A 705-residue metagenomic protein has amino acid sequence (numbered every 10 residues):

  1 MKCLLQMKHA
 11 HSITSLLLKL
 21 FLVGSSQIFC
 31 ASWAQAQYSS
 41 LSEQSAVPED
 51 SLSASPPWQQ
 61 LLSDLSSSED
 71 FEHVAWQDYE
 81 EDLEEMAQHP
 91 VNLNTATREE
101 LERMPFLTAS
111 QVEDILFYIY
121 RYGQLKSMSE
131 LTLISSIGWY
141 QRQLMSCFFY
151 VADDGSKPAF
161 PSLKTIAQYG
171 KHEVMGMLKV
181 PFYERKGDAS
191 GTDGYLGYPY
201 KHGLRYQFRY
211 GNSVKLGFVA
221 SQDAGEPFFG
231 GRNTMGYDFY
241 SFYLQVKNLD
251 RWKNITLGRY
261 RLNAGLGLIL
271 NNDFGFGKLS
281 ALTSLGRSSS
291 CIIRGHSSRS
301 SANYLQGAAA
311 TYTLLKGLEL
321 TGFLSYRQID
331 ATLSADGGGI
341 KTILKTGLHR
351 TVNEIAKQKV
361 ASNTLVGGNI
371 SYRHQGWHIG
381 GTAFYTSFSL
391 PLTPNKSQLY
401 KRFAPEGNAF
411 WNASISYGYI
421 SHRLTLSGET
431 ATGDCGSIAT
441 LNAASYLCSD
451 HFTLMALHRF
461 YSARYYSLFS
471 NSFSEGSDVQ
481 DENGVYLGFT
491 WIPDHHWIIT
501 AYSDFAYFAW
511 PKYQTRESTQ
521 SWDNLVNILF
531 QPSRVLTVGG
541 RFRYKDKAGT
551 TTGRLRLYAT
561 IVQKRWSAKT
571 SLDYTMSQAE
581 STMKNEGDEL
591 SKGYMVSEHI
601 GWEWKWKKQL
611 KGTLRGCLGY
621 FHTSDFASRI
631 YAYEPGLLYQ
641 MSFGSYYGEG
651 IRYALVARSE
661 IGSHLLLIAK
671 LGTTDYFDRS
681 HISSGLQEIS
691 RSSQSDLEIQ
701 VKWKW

Functional and structural regions predicted by a protein language model:
M1-E43: Bacterial Sec-dependent N-terminal signal peptides
Q37-F228, R232-Q245, D250, R259-N263: Compositionally biased linear targeting/interaction segments
T97, T108-Q111, G138-Q141, G211 (+6 more regions): Residue-level recognition of beta-strand termini and adjacent short loop/turns
Y195-P199, L305, K359-P394, R402-W705: Exposed, low-structure sequence patches enriched in small/polar residues
S221-F239, R294-S301, A356-K359, A431-G433 (+1 more regions): Outer-membrane beta-barrel proteins
T234-C291, S297-D330, C448-S467, K607 (+1 more regions): Outer membrane beta-barrel
F276-S288, S334-V352, P635-Q640: Surface-exposed loop/turn segments flanking beta-strands in extracellular/periplasmic regions
S301-R350, K359-A361, L365-S371: Aromatic- and glycine-enriched pocket-lining scaffold segments that form the walls of small-molecule binding clefts
